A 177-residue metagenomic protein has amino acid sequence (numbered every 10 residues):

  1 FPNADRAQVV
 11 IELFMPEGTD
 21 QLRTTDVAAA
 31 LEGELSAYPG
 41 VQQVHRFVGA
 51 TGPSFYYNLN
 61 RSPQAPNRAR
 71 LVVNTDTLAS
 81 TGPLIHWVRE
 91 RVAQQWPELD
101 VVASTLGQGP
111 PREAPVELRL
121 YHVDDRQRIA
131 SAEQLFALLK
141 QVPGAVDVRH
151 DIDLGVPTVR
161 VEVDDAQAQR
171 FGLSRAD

Functional and structural regions predicted by a protein language model:
F1-A7, R61-R68, L99-P115, R119-Y121 (+1 more regions): Flexible hinge/switch segments at interdomain interfaces of large molecular machines
F1-T19, F55, P115: Transmembrane helices with small-residue packing motifs
I11, T24, L71, L118 (+2 more regions): Residue-level signature of catalytic and energy-coupling elements of molecular machines, predominantly ATP/GTP-dependent
E12, H45-F47, V102-S104, R149-D151 (+1 more regions): Solvent-exposed beta-strand sheet faces enriched in polar/charged residues
L13-M15, V73-T77, L120-V123, V163: Short beta-strand-to-loop capping motifs
L22-P111, A166-D177: Solvent-exposed, membrane-proximal periplasmic/extracellular interface segments of envelope transport and secretion
I129-D177: Beta-strand-rich non-transmembrane domains
